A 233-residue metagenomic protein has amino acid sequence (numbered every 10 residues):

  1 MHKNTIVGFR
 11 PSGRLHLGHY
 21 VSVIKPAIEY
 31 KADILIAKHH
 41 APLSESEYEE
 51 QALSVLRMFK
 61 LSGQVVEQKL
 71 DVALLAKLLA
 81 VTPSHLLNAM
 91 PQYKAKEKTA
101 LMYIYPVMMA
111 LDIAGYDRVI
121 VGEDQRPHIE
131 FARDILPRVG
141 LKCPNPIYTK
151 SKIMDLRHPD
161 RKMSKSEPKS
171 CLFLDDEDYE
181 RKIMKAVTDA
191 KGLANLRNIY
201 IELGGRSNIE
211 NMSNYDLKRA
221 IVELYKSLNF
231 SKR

Functional and structural regions predicted by a protein language model:
M1-K3, D124: Polar low-complexity intrinsically disordered regions
K3-A110: N-terminal Rossmann-like or analogous alpha/beta NTP/dinucleotide-binding catalytic cores that position adenine
G8, G13, G18, G63 (+5 more regions): Residue-identity detector for glycine
P11, L43, V119, I209-M212: Short coil/turn segments at secondary-structure junctions
L17, A110, R126-R233: Conserved nucleotide- and phosphate/pyrophosphate-binding catalytic cores in adenylate/nucleotidyl-handling enzymes
Y20, Y30, Y48, Y93 (+7 more regions): Sequence-level detector for tyrosine residue identity
K31-A32, P83-A89, A114-I120, I201-I209 (+1 more regions): Short helix-capping/linker segments at secondary-structure and domain boundaries
A73-V81, H85, A89-P159: Classical nucleotidyltransferase
